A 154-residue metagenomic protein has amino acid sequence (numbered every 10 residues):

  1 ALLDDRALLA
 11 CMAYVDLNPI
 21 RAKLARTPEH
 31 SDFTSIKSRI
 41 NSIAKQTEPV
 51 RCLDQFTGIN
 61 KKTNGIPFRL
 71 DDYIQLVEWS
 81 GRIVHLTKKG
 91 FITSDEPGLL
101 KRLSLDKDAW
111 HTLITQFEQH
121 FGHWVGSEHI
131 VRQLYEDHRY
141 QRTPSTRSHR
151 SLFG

Functional and structural regions predicted by a protein language model:
A1-I114: Helix-loop elements that line ligand-binding/catalytic pockets
E96-G154: C-terminal non-catalytic accessory extensions
